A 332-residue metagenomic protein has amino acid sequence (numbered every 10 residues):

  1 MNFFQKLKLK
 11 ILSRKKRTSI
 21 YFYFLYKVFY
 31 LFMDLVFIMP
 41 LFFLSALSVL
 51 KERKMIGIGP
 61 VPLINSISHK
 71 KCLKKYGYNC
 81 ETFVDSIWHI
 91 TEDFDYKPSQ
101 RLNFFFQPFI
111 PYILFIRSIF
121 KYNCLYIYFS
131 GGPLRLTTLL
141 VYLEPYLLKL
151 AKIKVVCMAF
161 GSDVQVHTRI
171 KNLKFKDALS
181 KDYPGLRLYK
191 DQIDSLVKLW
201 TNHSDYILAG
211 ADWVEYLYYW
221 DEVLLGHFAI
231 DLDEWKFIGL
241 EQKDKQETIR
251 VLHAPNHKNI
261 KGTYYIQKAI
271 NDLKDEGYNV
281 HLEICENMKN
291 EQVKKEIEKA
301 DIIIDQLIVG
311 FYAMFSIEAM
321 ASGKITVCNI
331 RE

Functional and structural regions predicted by a protein language model:
K54-P60, I116-L140, K154-C157, Q306: Short N-terminal targeting/anchoring amphipathic segment
I64-S68, K258-D272: A conserved mid-protein helix/loop that constitutes part of the nucleotide-sugar donor-binding site
F83, C124-Y126, P145-Y183: Active-site proximal beta-strand in glycosyltransferases
A178-G239: Donor nucleotide-sugar binding/catalytic pocket of nucleotide-sugar-dependent glycosyltransferases
L224-K261, Q267: Conserved donor-binding/catalytic core segment of Leloir-type glycosyltransferases
K294, S316-A321: Short alpha-helical segment that forms part of, or immediately flanks, the ligand-binding pocket in carbohydrate-active
D301, G323: A short alpha->beta transition loop at the rim of the catalytic pocket in nucleotide-sugar-dependent
I325-N329: Short hydrophobic beta-strand element within catalytic cores of glycosyltransferases and related nucleotide-activated
